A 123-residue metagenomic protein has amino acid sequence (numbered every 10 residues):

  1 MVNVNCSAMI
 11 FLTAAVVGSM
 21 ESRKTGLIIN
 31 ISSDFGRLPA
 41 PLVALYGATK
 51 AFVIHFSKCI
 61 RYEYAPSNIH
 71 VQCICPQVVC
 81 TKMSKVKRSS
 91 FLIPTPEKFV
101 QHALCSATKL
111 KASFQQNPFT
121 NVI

Functional and structural regions predicted by a protein language model:
M1-V2: A hydrophobic alpha-helix adjacent to the NAD(P)-binding/active-site core of NAD(P)-dependent oxidoreductases, strongly
T13, T49: Active-site helix of classical SDR
A15-K24: A short helix-coil junction within the Rossmann-fold of NAD(P)-dependent oxidoreductases
R23-K24, P41-L42, P66-N68: Short coil/turn segments at alpha/beta junctions that flank glycine-rich nucleotide-binding fingerprints
S33: Residue(s) in the substrate-gating loop at a strand-loop-helix junction that position the organic substrate next
P39-G47: Active-site loop-to-helix junction immediately N-terminal to the catalytic Tyr of the SDR YXXXK motif in Rossmann-fold
R61-I123: SDR active-site lid
